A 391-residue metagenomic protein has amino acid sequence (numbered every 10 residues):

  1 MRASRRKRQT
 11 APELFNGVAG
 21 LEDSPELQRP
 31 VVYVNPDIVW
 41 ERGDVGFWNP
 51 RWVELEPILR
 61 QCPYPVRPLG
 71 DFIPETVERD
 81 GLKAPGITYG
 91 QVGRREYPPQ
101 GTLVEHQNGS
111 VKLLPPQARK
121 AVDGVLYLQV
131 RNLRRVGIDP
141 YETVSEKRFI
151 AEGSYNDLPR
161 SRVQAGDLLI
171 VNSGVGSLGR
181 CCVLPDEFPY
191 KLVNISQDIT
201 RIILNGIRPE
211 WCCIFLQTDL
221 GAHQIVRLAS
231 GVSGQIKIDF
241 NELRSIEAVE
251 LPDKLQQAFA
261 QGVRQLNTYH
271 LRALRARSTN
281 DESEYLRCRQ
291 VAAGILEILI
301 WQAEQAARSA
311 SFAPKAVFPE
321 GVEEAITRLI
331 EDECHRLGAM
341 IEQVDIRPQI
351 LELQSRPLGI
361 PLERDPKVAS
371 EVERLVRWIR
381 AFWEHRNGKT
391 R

Functional and structural regions predicted by a protein language model:
M1, Y190-T200, E210, S230-A258: A short glycine-rich beta-alpha junction/loop motif
M1-P116, P252-R391: Non-catalytic DNA-recognition/assembly elements of restriction-modification systems
I87-E105, L114-S154: DNA target-recognition patches
A121-D123, P159-G166, E242: Short, well-ordered loop/turn elements at secondary-structure boundaries
P140, R180-V183, R272: Short, solvent-exposed loop/turn and secondary-structure capping segments
S154-D157, V232: Short, solvent-exposed loop/turn positions at domain surfaces that link secondary-structure elements or cap domain
S161, A165, L169-Q217: A short beta-sheet element
